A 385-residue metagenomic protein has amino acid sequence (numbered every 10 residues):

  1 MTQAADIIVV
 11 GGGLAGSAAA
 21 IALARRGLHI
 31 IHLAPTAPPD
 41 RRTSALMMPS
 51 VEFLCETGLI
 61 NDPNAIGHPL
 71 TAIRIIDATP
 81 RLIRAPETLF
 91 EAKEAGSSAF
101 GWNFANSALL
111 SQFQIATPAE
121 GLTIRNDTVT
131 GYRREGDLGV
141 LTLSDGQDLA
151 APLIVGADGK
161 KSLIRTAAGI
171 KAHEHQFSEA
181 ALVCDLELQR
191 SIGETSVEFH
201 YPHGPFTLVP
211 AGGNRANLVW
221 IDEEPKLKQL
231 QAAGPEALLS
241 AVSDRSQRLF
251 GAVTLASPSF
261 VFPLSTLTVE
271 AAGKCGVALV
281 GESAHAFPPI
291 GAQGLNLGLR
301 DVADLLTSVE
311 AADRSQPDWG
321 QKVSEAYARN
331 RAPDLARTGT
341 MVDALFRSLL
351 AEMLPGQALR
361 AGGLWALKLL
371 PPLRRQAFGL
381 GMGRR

Functional and structural regions predicted by a protein language model:
T2-G13: Beta1/beta-strand and adjacent pyrophosphate-binding region of the FAD-binding site in flavoprotein oxidoreductases
T2-Q3, D62-A167, H175-A180, P235: Conserved N-terminal helical subregion
G16-S17: N-terminal Rossmann-fold NAD(P) dinucleotide-binding loop
A24-R42: Glycine-rich FAD pyrophosphate-binding loop
T36-C55: Conserved N-terminal glycine-rich FAD pyrophosphate-binding loop of Rossmann-like flavoproteins
V140, Q147, L153-S259, L264: Conserved FAD-binding catalytic core of PHBH/FMO-like flavoproteins
K228-W319: FAD/FMN-dependent oxidoreductases across multiple families
T307-R385: C-terminal helical "tail/cap" subdomain of flavin- and related membrane-associated enzymes
